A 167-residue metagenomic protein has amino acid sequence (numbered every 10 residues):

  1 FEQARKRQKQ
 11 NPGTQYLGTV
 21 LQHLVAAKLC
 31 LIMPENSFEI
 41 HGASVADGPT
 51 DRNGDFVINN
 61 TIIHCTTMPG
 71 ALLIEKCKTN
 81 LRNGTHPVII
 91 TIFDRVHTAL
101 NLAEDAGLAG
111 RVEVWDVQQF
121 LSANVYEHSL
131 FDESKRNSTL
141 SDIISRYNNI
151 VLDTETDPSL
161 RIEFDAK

Functional and structural regions predicted by a protein language model:
F1-G13: A short, surface-exposed helix-loop junction/capping segment
P12-K167: Catalytic core segments in nucleotide and nucleic-acid processing enzymes
